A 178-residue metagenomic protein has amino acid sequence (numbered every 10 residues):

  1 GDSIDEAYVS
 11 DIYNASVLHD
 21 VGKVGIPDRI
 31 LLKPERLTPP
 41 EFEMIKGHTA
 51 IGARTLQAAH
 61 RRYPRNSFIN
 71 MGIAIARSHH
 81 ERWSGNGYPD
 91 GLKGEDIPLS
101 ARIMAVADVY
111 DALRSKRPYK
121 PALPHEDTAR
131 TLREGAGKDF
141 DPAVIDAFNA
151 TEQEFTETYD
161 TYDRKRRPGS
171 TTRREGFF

Functional and structural regions predicted by a protein language model:
G1-F178: Metal-dependent catalytic cores of enzymes that make or break cyclic nucleotides and related phosphoester linkages
